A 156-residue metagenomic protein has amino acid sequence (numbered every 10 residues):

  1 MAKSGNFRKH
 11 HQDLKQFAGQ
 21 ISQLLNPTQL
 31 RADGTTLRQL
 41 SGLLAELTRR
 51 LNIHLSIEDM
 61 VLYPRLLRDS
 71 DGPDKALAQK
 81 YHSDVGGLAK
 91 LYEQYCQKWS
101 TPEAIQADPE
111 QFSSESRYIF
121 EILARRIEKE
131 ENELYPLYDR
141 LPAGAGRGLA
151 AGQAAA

Functional and structural regions predicted by a protein language model:
M1-A156: Small-residue-biased structural context
